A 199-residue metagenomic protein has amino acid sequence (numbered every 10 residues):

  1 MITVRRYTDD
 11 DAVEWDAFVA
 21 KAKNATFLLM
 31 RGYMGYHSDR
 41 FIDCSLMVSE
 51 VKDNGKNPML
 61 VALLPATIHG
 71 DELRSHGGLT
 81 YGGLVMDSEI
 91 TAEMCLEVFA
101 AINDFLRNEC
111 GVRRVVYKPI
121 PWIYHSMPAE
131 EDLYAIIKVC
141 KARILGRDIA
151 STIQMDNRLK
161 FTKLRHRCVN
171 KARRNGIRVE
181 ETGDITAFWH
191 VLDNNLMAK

Functional and structural regions predicted by a protein language model:
M1-D10, A129-K199: Acyltransferase donor/substrate-recognition loop-hinge adjacent to the catalytic core
A17, M34-E109: Conserved donor-binding loop and adjoining core beta-sheet/short helix segment in diverse acyl/aminoacyl transferases
K23-S45, N195, K199: Active-site rim helix/loop that mediates acceptor-substrate recognition in acyltransferases
I90, I120-I123, D148, N157: Short, flexible active-site-adjacent loop segments at beta-strand->alpha-helix junctions, enriched in small/polar
E97, D104-C110, K141-I144, N170-A172: Short, charge-rich binding segments
C110-P121: Conserved GNAT acetyl-CoA-binding A-motif
I123-A129: Acidic-and-aromatic substrate-binding clefts and catalytic sites of carbohydrate-active enzymes
